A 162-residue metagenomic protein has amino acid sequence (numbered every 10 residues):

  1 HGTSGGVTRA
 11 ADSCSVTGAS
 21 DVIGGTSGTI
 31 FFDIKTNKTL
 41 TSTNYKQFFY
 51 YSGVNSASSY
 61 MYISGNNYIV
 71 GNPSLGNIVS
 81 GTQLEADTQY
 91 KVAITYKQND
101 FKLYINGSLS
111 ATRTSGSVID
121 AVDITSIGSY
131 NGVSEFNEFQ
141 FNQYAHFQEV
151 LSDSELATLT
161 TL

Functional and structural regions predicted by a protein language model:
H1-I23, T39-S42, S110, N142-L162: Extended recognition patches within non-cytosolic domains
T3, D33, K38, Y60-S117: Extracellular glycan-interaction surfaces
R9-G28, I78-Q83, N131-G132: Short surface loop/edge beta-strand patches of beta-sandwich-type extracellular domains that form ligand-contact sites
D12, Y104, T114-Y130: Intrinsic low-complexity, repeat-rich intrinsically disordered segments enriched in small/flexible residues
V22-K38, S59, Y90, F141-Y144: A carbohydrate-recognition surface predominantly in extracellular/luminal proteins
D33, Y50, Q140, V150-D153: Subunit-assembly interface segments of extracellular/virion macromolecular structures
Y45-I69: Glycan-recognition/cleft segments
A121-H146: Extracellular glycan-interaction patches encoded by glycine-rich segments
